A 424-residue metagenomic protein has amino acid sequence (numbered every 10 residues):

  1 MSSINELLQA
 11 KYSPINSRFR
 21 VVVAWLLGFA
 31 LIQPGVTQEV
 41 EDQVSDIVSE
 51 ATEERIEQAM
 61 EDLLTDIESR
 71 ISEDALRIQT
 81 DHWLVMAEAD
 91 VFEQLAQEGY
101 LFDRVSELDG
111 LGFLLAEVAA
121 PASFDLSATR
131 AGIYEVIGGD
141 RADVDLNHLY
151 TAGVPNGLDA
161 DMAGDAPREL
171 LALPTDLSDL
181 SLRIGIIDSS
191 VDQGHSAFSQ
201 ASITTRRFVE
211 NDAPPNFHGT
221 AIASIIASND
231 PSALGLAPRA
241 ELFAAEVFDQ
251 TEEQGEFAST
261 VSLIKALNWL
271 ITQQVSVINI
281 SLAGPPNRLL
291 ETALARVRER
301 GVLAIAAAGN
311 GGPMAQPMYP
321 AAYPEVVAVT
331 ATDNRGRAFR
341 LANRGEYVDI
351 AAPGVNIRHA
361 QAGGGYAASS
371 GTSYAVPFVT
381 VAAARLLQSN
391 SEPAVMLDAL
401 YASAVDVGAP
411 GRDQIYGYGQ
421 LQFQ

Functional and structural regions predicted by a protein language model:
V21-A30: Bacterial N-terminal signal peptides
V40, L173-I184, S190-I203, E210-T260 (+3 more regions): Subtilisin-like serine protease catalytic core
V40-G153, V277: Inhibitory N-terminal propeptides of secreted protease zymogens
E68-E73, L267, Q274-L282, R288 (+5 more regions): C-terminal subdomain of the subtilisin-like protease fold in secreted/lumenal serine endopeptidases
G110-L115, F124-Q200, I415, Q424: Protease zymogen maturation seam
P174-D179, E256-V277, R288-A304, M314-A328 (+3 more regions): Mature extracellular/periplasmic domains of secretome proteins
I187, D192-F198, I203-T205, A331-S373 (+2 more regions): Catalytic-core environment of secreted peptidases
I226, A245-V247, G354-Q424: Hydrolase catalytic cores
